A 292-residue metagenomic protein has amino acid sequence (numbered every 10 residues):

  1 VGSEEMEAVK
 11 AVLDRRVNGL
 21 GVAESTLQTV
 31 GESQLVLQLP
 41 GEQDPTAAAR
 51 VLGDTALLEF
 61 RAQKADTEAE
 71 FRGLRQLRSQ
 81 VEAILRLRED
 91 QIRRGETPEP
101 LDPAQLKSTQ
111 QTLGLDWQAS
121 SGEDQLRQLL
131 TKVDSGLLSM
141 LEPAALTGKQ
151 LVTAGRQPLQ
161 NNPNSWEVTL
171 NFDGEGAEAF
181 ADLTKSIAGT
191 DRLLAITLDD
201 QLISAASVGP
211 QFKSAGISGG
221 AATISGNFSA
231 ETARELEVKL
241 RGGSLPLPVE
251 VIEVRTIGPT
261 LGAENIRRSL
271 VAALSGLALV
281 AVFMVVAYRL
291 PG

Functional and structural regions predicted by a protein language model:
V1-G292: A structural signal for conserved, well-ordered secondary-structure elements that form binding/interaction cores
